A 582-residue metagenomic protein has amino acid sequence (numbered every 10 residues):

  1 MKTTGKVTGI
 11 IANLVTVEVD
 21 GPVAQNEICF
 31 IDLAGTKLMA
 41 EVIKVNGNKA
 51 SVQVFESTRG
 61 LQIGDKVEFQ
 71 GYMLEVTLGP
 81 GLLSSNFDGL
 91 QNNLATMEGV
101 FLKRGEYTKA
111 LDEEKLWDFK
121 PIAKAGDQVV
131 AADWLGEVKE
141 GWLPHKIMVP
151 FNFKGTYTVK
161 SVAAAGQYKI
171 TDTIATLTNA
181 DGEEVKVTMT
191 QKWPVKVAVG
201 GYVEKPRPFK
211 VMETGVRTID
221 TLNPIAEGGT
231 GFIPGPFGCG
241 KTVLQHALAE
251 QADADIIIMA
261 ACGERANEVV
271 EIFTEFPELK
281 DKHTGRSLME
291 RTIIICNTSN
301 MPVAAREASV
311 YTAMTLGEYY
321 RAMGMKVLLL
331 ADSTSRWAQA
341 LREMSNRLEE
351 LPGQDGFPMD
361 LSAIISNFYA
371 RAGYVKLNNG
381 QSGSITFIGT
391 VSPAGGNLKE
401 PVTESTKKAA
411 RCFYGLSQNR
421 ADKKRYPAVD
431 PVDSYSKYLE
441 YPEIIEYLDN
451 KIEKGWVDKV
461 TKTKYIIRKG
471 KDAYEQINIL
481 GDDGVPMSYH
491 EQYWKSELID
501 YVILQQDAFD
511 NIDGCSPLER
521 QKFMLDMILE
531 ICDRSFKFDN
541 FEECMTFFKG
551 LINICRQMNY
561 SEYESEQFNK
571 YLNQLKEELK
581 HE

Functional and structural regions predicted by a protein language model:
M1, V23, F55-T58, P80 (+12 more regions): Electropositive phosphate-/nucleotide-binding environments in soluble metabolic enzymes
M1-K103: N-terminal accessory targeting/assembly segments
G5-V7, M39-I43, H145-P150, G155-V162: Short beta-strand-centered aromatic/proline hotspots
E18-V23, F55-G60, E75, K120-D127 (+3 more regions): Short, surface-exposed secondary-structure edge patches
D20, A34, Y72-M73, Q91 (+4 more regions): Short, surface-exposed secondary-structure boundary micro-motifs
M97-N152, V159, K169-G229, L244-A247 (+2 more regions): P-loop NTPase nucleotide-binding/switch module
T221-L222, G228-K549, E564: P-loop NTPase catalytic core
D539-E582: C-terminal amphipathic alpha-helical interaction region
